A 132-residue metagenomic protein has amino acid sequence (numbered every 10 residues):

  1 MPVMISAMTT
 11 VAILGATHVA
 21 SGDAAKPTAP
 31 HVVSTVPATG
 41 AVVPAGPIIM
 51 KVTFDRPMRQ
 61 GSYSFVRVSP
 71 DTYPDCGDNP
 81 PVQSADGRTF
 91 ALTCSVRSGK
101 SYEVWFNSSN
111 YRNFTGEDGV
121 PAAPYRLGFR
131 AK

Functional and structural regions predicted by a protein language model:
S6-G15: Bacterial N-terminal signal peptides
T9, G22-A24: Boundary at the C-terminal end of the N-terminal hydrophobic targeting segment
A24-K132: Acidic, low-complexity Ser/Thr/Gly/Pro-rich repeat segments typical of extracellular/periplasmic and surface-exposed
